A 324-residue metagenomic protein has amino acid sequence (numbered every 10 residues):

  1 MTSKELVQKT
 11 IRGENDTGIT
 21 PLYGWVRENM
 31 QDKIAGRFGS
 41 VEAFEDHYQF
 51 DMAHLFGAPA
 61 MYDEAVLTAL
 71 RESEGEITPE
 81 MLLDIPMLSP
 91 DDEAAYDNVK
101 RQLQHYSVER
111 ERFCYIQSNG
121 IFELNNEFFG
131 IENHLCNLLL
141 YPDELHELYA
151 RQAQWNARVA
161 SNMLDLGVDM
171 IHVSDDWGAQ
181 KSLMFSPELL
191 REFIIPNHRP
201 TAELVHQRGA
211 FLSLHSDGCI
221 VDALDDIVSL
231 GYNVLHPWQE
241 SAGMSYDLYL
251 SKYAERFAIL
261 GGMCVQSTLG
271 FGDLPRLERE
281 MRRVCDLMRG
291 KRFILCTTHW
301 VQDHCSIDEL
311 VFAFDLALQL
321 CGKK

Functional and structural regions predicted by a protein language model:
M1-K324: Catalytic cores of TIM-barrel enzymes
